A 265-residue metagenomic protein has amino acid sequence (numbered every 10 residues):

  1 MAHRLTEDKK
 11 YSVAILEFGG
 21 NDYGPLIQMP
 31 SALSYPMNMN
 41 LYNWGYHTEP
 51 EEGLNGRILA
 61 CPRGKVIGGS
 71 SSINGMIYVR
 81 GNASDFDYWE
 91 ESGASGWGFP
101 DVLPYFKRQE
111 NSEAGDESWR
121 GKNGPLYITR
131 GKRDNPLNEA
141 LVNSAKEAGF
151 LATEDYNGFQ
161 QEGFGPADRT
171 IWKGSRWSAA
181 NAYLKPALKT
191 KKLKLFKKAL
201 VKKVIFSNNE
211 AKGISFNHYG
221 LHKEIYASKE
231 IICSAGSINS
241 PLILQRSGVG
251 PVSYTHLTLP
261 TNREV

Functional and structural regions predicted by a protein language model:
M1-L257, R263: N-terminal redox-cofactor-binding region of secreted/periplasmic oxidoreductases
